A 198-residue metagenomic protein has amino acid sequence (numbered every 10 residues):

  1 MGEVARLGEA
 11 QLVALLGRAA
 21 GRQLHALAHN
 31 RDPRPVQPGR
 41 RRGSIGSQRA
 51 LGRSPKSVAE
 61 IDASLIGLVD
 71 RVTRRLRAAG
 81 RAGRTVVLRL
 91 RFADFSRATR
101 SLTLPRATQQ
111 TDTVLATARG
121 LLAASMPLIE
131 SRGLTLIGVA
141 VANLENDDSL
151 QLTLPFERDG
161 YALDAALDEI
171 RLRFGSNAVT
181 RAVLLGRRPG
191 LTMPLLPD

Functional and structural regions predicted by a protein language model:
M1-S131: DNA-contacting surface of Y-family translesion DNA polymerases
A107-D198: Acidic, metal-coordinating catalytic segment for phosphate/diphosphate chemistry, firing primarily on the Nudix
